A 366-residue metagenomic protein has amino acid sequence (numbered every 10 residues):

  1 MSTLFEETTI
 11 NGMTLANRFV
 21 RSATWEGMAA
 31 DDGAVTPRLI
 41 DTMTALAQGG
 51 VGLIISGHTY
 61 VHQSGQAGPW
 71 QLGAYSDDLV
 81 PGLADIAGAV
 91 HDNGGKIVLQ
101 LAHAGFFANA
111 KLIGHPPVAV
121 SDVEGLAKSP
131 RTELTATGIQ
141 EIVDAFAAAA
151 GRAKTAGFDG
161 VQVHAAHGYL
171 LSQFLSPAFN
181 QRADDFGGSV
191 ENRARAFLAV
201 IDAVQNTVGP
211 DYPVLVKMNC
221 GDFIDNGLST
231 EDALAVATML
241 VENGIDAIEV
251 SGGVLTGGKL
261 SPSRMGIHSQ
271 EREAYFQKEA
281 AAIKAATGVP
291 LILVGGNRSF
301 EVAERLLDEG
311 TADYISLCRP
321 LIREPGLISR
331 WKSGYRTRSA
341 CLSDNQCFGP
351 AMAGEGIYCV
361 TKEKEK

Functional and structural regions predicted by a protein language model:
M1-K366: Flavin-dependent oxidoreductase catalytic cores
